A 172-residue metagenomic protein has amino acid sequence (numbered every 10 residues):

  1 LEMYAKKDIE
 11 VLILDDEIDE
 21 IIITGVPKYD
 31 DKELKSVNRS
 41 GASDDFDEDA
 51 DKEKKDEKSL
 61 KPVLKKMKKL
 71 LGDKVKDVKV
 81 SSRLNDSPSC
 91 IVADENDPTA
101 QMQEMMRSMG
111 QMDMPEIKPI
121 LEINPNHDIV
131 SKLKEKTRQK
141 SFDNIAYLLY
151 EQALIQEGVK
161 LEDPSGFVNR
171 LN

Functional and structural regions predicted by a protein language model:
L1-N172: Long, intrinsically disordered, charge-dense linkers/tails
